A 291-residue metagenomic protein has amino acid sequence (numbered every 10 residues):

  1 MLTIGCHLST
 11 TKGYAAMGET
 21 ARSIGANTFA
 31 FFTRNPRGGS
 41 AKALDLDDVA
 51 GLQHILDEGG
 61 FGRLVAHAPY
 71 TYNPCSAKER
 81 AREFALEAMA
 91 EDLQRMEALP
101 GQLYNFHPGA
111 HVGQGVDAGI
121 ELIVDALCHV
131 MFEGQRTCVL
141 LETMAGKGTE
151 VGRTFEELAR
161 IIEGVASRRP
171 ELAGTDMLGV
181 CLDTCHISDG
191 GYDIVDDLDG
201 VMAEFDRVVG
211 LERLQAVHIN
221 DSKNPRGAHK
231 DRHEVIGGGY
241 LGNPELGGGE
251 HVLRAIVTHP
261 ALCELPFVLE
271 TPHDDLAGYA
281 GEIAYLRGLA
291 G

Functional and structural regions predicted by a protein language model:
M1-A68, Y72, S76-E91: N-terminal pre-domain/capping segments
H7-T11, R34-P36, P69-T71, G109-H111 (+4 more regions): Active-site beta-loop-alpha junctions enriched in small/polar residues
E19-G25, D45-V65, A90-P100, C128-Q135 (+3 more regions): Acidic (Asp/Glu)-rich catalytic clusters
A21, H67, M96, Y104 (+4 more regions): Conserved, mostly hydrophobic/aromatic
F29, H129-I236: Acidic/histidine-rich catalytic cores of soluble enzymes
A30, A216-H218, E264-T271: Conserved active-site loop/cleft motifs that coordinate metal ions or position small ligands
E58, P74-G179: Active-site acidic/histidine proton-transfer and metal-coordination neighborhood in alpha/beta enzyme cores
R80-L93, V116-H129, T154-G164, D199-A203 (+2 more regions): Short, electropositive alpha-helical surface patch
